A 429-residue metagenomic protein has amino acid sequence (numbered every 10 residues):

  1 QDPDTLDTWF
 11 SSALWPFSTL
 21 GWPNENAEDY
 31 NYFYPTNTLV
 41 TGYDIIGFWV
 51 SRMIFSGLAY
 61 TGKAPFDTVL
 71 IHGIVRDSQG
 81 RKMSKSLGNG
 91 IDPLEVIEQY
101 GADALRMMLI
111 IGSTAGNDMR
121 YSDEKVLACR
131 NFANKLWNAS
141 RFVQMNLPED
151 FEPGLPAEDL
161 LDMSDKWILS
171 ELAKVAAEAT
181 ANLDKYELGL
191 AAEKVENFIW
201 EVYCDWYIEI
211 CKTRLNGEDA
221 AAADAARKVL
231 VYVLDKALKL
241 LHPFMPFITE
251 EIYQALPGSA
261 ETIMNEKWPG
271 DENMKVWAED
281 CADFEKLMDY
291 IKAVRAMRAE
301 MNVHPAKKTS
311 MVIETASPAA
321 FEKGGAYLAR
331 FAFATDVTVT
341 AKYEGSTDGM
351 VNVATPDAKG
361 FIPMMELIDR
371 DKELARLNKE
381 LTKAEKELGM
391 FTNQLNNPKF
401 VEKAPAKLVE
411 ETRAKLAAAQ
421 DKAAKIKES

Functional and structural regions predicted by a protein language model:
Q1-F10, L14, A59-E98, A102 (+1 more regions): Feature 926 captures the class I aminoacyl-tRNA synthetase adenylation module centered on the KMSKS loop
W15, T19-P23: Reverse-transcriptase-like RNA-dependent polymerase core
D29-T36, N117-D118, E272-V276: Short glycine/proline-rich turn/loop motifs
P35-I45: The substrate-binding groove and active-site-proximal loops of carbohydrate-active enzymes, especially glycoside
I46, V96-E98, A104-I110: Aromatic-rich carbohydrate-recognition surfaces in CAZymes
G47, R52-Y60, V195: Alpha-helical support elements that line or immediately flank enzyme active sites and cofactor-binding pockets
I110-I111, V175: A glycine-rich, basic-preceded beta-loop-alpha segment at the flavin cofactor/substrate interface of flavin-utilizing
N117-K125: Short, solvent-exposed helix-loop connector elements
